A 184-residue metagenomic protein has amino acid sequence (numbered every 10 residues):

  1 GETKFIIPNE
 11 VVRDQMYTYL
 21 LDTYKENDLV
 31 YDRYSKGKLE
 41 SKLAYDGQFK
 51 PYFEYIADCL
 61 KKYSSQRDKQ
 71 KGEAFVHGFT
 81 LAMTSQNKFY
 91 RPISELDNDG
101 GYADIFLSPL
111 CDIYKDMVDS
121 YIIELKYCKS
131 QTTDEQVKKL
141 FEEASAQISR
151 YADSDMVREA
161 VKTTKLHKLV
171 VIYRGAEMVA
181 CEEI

Functional and structural regions predicted by a protein language model:
G1-A146, R150-A152, C181-I184: Extended alpha-helical interface modules used as scaffolds for assembling large macromolecular complexes
M156-I184: Domain-level recognition of nuclease-like catalytic cores that cleave nucleotide substrates
